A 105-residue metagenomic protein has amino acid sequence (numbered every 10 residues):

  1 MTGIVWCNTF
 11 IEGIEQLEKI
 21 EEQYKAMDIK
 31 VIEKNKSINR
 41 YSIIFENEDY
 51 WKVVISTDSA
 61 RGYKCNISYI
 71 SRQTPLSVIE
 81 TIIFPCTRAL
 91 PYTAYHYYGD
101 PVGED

Functional and structural regions predicted by a protein language model:
M1-D105: Short, flexible loop motifs at catalytic/binding sites
